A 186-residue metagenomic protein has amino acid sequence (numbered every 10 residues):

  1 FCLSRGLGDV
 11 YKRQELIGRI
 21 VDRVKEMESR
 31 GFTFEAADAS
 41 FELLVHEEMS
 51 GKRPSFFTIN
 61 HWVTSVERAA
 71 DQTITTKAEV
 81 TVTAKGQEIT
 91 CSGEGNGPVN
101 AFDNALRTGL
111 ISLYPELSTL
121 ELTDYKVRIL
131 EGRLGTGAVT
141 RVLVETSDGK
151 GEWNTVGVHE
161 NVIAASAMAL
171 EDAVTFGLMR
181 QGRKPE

Functional and structural regions predicted by a protein language model:
F1-Y11: Single conserved hydrophobic/aromatic residue that forms the stacking wall/gate of nucleotide- or nucleobase-binding
V21-V24: Short amphipathic alpha-helical coiled-coil/interface segments
E26-E186: Polyanion-binding surfaces on beta-sheet-dominated domains and ring/shell assemblies
